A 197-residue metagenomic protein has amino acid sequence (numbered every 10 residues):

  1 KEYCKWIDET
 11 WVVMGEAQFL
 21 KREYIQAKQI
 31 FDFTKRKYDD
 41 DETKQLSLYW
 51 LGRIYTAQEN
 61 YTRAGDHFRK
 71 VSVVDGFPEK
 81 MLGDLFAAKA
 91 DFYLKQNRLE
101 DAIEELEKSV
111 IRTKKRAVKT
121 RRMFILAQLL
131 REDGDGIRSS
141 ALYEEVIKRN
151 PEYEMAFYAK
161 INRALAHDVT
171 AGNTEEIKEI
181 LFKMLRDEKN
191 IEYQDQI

Functional and structural regions predicted by a protein language model:
K1-I197: Acidic, polar-rich low-complexity tracts and alpha-helical solenoid repeat scaffolds
